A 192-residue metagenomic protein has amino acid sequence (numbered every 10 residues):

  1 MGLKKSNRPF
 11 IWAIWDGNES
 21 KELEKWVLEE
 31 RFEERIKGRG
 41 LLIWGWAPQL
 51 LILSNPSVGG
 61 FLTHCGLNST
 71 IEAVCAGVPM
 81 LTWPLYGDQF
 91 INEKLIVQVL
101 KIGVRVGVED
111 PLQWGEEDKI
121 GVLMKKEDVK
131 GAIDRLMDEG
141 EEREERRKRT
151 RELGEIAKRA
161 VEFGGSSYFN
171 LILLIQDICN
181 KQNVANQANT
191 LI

Functional and structural regions predicted by a protein language model:
M1-I192: Catalytic core of nucleotide-sugar-dependent glycosyltransferases
